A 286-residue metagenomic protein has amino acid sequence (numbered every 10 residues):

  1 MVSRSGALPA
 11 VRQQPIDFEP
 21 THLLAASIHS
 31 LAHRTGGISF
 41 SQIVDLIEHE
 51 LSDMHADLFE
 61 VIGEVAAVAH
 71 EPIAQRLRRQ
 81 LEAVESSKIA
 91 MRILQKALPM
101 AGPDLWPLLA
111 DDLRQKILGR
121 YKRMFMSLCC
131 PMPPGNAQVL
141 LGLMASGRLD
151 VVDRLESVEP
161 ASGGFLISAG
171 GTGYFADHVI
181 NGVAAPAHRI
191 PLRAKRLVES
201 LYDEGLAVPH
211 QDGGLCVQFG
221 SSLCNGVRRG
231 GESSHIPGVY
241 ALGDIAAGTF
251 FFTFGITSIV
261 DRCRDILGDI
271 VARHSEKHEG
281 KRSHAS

Functional and structural regions predicted by a protein language model:
M1-H274, A285-S286: Flavin (primarily FAD) cofactor-binding/catalytic cores of flavoenzymes
E276-R282: Membrane-interfacial entry segments at the cytosolic side of transmembrane helices
